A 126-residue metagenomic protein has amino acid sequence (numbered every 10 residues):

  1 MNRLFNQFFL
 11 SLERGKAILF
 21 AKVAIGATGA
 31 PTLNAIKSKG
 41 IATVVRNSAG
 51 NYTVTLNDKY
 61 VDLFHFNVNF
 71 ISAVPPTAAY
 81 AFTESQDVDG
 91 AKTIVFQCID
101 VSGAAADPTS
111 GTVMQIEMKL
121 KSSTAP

Functional and structural regions predicted by a protein language model:
M1-K59, A91-T93, D100-P126: Extracellular receptor-binding modules and their adjoining Ser/Thr/Gly/Asp/Asn-rich linkers
V61-G90: Terminal beta-strand-rich extracellular "head" domains that mediate receptor/glycan or other ligand binding
F82-E84, V95, V113: Intrinsically disordered, low-complexity regions enriched for glutamine and histidine
